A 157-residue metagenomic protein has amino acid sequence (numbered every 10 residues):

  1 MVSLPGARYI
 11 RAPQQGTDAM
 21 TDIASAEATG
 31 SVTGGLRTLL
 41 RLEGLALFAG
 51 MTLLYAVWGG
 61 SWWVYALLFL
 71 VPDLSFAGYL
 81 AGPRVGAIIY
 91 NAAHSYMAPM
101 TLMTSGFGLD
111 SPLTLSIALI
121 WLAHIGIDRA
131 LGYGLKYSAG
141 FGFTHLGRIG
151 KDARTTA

Functional and structural regions predicted by a protein language model:
V2-A157: N-terminal membrane-targeting hydrophobic helices
